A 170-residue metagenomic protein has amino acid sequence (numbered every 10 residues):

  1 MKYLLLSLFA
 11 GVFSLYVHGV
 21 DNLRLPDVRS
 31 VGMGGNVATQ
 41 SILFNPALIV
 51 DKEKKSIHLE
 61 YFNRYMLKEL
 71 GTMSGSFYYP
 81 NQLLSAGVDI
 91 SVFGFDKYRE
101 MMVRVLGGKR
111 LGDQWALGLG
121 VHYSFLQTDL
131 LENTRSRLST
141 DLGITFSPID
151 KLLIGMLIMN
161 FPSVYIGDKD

Functional and structural regions predicted by a protein language model:
M1-V28: Cleavable N-terminal export/targeting peptides
H18-D170: Subset of outer-membrane beta-barrel
